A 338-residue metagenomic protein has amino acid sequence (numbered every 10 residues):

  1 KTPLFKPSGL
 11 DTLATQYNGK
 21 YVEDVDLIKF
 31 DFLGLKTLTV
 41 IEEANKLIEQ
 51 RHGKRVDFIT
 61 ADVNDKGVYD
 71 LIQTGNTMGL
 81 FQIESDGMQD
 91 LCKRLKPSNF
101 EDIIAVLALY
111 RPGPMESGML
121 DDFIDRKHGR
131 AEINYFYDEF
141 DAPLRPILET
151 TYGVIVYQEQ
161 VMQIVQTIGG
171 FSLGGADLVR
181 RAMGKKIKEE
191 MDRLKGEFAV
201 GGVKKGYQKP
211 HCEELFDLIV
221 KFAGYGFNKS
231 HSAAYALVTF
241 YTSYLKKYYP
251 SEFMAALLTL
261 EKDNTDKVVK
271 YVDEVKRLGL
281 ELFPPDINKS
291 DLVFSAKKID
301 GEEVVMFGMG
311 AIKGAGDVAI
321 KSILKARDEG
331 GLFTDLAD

Functional and structural regions predicted by a protein language model:
K1-D338: Noncatalytic, beta-rich nucleic-acid-contacting surfaces in large DNA/RNA-processing enzymes
